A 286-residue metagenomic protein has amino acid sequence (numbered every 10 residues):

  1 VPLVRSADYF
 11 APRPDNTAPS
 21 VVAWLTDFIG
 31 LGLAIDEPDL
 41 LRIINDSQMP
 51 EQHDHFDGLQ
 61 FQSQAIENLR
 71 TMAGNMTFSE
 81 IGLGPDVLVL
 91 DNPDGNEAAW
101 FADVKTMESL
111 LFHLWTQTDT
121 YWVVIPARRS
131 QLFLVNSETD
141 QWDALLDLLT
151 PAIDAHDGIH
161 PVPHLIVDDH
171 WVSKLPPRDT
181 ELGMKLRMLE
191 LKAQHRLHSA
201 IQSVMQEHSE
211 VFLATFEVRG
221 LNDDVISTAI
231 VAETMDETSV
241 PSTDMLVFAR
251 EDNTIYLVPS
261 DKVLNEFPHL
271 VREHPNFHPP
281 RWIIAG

Functional and structural regions predicted by a protein language model:
V1-A99, F212-F216, L221-P259, V263-E266 (+1 more regions): Charged, alpha-helical interface segments at or near domain boundaries
D57, F61, A65, A102-T106 (+1 more regions): Short amphipathic alpha-helical segments
T71-N75, T116-Y121, P151-H160: Structural alpha-beta junctions
S79-I81, V123-A127: Short beta-strand
V89-L90, I125-R129: Short acidic (Asp/Glu) and glycine-rich catalytic loops that position anionic groups and cofactors
W100-Q117: Short amphipathic alpha-helix segments
S130-N136: Short cationic amphipathic helices and targeting signals
N136-G286: C-terminal structured domains
